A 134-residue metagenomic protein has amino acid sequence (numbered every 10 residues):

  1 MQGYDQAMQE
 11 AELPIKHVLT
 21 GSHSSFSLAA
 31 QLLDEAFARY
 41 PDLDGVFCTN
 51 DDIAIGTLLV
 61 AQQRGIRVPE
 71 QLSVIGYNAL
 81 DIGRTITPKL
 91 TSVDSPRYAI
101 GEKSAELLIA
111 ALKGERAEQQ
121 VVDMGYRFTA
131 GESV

Functional and structural regions predicted by a protein language model:
M1-V134: Bacterial carbohydrate/catabolite-sensing allosteric modules
